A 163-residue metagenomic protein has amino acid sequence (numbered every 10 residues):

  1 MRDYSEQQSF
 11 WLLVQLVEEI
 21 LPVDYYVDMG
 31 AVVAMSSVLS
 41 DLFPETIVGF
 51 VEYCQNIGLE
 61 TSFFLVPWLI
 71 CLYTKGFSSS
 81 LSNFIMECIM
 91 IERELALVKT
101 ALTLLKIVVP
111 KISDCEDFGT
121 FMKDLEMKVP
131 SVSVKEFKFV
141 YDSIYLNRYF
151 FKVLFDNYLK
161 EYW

Functional and structural regions predicted by a protein language model:
M1-W163: Helix-rich, well-folded core regions that mediate interactions or catalysis
